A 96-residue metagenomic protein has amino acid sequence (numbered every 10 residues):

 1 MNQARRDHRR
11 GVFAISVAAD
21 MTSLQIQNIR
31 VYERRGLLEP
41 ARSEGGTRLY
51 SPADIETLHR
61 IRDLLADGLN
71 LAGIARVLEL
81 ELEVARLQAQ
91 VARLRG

Functional and structural regions predicted by a protein language model:
M1-A66: Basic helix-turn-helix/winged-helix DNA-binding cores and closely related short helical interaction motifs
D63-G96: Long, leucine- and charge-enriched amphipathic alpha-helices that form heptad-repeat coiled-coil/leucine-zipper-like
